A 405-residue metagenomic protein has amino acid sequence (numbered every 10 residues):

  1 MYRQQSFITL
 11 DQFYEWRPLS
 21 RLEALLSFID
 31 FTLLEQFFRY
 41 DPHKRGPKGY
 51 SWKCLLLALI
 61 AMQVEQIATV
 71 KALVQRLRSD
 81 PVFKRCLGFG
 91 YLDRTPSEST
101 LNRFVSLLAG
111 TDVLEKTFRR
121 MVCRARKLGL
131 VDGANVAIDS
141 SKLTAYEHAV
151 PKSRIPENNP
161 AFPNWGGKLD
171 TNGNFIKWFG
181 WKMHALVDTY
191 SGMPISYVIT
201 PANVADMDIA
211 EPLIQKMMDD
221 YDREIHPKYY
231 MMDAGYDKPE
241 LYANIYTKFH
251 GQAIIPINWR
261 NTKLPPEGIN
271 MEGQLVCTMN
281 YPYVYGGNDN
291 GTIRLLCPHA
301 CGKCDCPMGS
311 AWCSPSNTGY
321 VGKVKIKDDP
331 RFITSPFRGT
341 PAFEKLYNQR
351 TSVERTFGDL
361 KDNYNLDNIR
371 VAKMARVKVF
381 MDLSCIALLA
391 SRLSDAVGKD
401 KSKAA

Functional and structural regions predicted by a protein language model:
M1-Q36, S314, A396-A405: Charged, often Cys/His-bearing segments associated with DNA-binding zinc-finger transcription factors
L19-A61, E65, N102: Basic, short loop/linker segments at the boundary and entry of helix-turn-helix/winged-helix-like folds
Q36-F38, S191, F332-G339, K361-D367: Short acidic (Asp/Glu) and glycine-rich catalytic loops that position anionic groups and cofactors
D41-P47, I199, V371-K373: A short glycine/serine-rich beta->alpha loop
K48-K116: Short, positively charged, Gly/Tyr-enriched micro-motifs that form contact patches at catalytic or ligand/partner
E98, N102-T247, P256-N261: Polybasic low-complexity intrinsically disordered regions
A243-G358: Helix-centered, glycine/charged polyanion-binding patches within enzymatic domains that contact phosphate-containing
F343-A405: Basic, amphipathic alpha-helical segments enriched in Lys/Arg and hydrophobic/aromatic residues
